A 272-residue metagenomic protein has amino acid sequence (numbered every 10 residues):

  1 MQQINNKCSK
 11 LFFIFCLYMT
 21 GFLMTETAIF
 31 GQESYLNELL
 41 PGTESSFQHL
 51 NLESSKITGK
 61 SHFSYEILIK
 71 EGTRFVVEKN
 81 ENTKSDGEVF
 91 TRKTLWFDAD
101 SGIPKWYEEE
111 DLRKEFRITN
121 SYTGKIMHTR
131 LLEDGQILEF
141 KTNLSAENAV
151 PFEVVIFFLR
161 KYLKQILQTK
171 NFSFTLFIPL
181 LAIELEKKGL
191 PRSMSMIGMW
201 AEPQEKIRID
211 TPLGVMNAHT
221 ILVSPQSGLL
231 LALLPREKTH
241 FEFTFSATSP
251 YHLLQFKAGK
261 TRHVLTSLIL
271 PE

Functional and structural regions predicted by a protein language model:
M1-Q2, G31, G135, K164 (+1 more regions): Intrinsically disordered, low-complexity regions enriched in polar/acidic and amide residues
Q2-C16: Bacterial N-terminal signal peptides that target proteins for export
I4-N5, L50, R130: Compositionally biased, intrinsically disordered low-complexity segments enriched in polar/proline residues
N5-N6, G21, Q168: Intrinsic structural disorder/low-complexity segments
F13-E26: Bacterial N-terminal signal peptides
F30-G124, P179-E272: Acidic, serine/threonine-rich low-complexity disordered tracts
E88-P179: Contiguous hydrophobic, core-forming segments of folded domains
